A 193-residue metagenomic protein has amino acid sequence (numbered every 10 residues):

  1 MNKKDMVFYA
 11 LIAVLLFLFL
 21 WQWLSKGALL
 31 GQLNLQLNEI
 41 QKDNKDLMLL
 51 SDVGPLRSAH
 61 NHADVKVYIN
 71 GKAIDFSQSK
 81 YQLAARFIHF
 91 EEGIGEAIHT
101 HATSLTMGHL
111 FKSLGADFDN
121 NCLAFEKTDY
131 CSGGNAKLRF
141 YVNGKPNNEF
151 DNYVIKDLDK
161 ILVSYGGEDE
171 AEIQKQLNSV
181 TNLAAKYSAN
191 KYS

Functional and structural regions predicted by a protein language model:
N2-S193: Ubiquitin-like/PB1-type beta-grasp interaction modules and other compact soluble beta-rich domains
